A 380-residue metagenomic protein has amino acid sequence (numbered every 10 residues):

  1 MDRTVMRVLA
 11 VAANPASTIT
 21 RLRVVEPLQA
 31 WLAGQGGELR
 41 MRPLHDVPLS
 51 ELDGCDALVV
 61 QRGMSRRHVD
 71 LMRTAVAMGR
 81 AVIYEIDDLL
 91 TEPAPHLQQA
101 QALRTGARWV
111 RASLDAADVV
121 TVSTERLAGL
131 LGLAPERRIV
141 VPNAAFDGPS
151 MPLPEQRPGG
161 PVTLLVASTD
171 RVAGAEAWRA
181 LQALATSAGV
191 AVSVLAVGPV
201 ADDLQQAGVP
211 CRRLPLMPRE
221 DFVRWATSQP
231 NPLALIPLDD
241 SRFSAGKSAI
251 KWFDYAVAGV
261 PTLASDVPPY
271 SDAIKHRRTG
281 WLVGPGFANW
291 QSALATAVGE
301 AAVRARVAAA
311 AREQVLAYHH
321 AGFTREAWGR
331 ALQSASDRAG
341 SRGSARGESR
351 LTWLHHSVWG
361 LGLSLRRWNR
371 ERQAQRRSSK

Functional and structural regions predicted by a protein language model:
M1-M64, H68: N-terminal pre-catalytic "stem/leader" segment of glycosyltransferase-like enzymes
A10-W31, A144-P152, Q156-Q229: Conserved catalytic-core segment of nucleotide-activated headgroup transferases in glycan assembly
T74, Q101-V119: Membrane-proximal helix-turn-helix segments that form the acceptor-binding/catalytic region of lipid-linked
A75-E92: Active-site proximal beta-strand in glycosyltransferases
D115-M151: Donor nucleotide-sugar binding/catalytic pocket of nucleotide-sugar-dependent glycosyltransferases
V172-A173, E220-D254, A264-D272: Nucleotide-sugar-dependent
I274-R277, W281-A288, T296-A302: Conserved acidic donor-binding segment of nucleotide-sugar-dependent glycosyltransferases
P285, A302-G340, R346-W353: A charged, aromatic-enriched C-terminal amphipathic alpha-helix characteristic of glycosyltransferases across folds
